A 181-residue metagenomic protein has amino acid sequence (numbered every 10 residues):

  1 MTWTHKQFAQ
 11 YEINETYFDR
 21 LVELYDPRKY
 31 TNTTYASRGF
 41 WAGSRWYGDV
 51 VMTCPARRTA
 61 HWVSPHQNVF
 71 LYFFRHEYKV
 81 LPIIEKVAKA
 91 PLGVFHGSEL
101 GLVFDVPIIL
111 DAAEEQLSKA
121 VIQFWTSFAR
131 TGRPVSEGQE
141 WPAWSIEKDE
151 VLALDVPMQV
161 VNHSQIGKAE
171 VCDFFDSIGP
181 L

Functional and structural regions predicted by a protein language model:
M1-E115, F124, T131: Substrate-gating cap/lid region and adjacent catalytic-acid/histidine neighborhood within extracellular/lumenal
G39-F40, S64-V69, E77-Y78, I109-L181: Alpha/beta-hydrolase-fold serine-hydrolase catalytic core, especially in secreted/extracellular enzymes
